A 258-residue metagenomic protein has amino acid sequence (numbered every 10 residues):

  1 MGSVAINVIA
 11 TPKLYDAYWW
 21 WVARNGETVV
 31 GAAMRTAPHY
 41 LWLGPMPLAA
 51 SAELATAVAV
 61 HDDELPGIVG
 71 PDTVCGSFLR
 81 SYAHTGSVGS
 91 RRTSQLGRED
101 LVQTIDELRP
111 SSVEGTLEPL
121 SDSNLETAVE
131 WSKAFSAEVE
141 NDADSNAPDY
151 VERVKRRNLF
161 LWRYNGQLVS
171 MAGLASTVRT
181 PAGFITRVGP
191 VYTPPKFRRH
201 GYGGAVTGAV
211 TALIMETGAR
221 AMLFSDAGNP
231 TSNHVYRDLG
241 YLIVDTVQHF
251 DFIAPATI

Functional and structural regions predicted by a protein language model:
M1, L108-D142: Short amphipathic alpha-helix that is part of the acyltransferase structural core
M1-P38, I258: N-terminal entry module detector
M1-Y18, E140-R163, L168, G173: Active-site rim helix/loop that mediates acceptor-substrate recognition in acyltransferases
Y18, V22, E27-T36, L161 (+3 more regions): Conserved beta-strand in the GNAT
N25-G31, R35-E114, F250: Acyl-donor-binding surface of acyltransferase catalytic domains
L48-A57, P190-P195, R199-E216, N233-D238: Conserved acetyl-CoA-binding loop-helix of GNAT-fold acetyltransferases
D62-D72, F184, I214-S225: Conserved GNAT acetyl-CoA-binding A-motif
V69-C75, M222-N233, R237, F250-T257: Conserved beta-strand-loop-alpha-helix junction that forms the acyl-donor binding cleft
